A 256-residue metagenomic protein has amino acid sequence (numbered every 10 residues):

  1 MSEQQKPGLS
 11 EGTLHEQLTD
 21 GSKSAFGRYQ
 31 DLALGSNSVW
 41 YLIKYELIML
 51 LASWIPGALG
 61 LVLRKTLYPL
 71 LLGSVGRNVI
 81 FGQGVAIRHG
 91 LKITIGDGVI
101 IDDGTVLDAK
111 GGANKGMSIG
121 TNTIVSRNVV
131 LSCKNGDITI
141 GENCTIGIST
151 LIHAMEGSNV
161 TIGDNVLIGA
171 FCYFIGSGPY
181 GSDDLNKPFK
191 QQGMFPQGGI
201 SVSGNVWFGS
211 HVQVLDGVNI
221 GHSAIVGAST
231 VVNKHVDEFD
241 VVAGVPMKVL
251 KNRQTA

Functional and structural regions predicted by a protein language model:
M1-N78, N165, F171, S177-P196 (+3 more regions): Terminal amphipathic alpha-helical/low-complexity segments used for targeting or macromolecular assembly
M49, G60-L61, I80-G82, S126 (+1 more regions): A short, structure-level motif marking secondary-structure boundaries and short turns
Y68, G76, I80-K92: Long amphipathic N-terminal alpha/beta scaffold segment
A86-I95, I100-V218, V245, R253-Q254: Flexible, glycine/small-residue-enriched loop-and-beta-strand segment within the central core of proteins
G217-A243, M247-K248: C-terminal/domain-terminus segments
